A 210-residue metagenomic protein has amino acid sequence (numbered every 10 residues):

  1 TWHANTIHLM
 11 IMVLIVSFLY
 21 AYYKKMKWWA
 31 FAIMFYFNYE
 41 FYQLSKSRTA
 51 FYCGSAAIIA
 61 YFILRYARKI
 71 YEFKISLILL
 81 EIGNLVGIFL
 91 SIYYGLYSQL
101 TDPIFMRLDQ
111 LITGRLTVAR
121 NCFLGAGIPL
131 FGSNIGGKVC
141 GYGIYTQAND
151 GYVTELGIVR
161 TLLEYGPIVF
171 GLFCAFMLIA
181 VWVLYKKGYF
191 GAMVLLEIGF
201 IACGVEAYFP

Functional and structural regions predicted by a protein language model:
T1-V13, T154-G157, L162-G166, V205-P210: Membrane-interface micro-motifs in multi-pass membrane enzymes
W2-K46, A50-I63: Alpha-helical transmembrane segments of multi-pass inner-membrane proteins
A21-A32, K69-I78, A180-L195: Membrane-interface helix-loop-helix junctions at transmembrane boundaries of multi-pass membrane enzymes, predominantly
W28-F35, I59-I63, L79-I82, V86 (+1 more regions): Alpha-helical hydrophobic membrane-insertion segments
Y36-L44, L85-Y93, L196-A207: Aromatic-anchored segments of alpha-helical transmembrane domains
L44-S45, F62-M106: A membrane-periplasm/extracellular boundary helix in multi-pass inner-membrane enzymes that assemble envelope glycans
P103-Y165: Long extracytoplasmic/lumenal interhelical loops at the membrane interface of multi-pass membrane proteins
E164-F200: Hydrophobic transmembrane alpha-helices and their immediate junctions
